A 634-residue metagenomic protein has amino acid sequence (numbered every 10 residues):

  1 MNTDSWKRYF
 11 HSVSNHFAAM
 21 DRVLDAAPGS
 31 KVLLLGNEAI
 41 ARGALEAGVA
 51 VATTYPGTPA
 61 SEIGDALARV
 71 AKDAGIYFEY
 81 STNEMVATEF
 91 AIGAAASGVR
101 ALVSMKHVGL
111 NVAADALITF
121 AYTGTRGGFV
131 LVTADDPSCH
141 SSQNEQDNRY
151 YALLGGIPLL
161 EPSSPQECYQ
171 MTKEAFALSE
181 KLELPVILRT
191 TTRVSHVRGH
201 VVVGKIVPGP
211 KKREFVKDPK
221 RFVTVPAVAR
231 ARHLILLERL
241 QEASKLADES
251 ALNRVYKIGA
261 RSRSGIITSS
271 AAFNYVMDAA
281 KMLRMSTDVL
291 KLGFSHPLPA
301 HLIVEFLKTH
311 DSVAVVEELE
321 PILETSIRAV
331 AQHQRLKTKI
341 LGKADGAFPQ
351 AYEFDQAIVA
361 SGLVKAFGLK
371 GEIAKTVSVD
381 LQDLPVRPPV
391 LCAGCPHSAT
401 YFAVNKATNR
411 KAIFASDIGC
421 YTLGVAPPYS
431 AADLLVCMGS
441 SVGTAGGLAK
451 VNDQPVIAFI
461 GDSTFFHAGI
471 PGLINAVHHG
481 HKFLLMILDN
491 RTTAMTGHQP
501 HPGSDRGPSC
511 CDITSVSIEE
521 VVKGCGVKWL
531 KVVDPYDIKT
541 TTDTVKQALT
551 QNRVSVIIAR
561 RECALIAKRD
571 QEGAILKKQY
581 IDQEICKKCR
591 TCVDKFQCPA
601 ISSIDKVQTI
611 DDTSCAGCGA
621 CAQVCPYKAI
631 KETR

Functional and structural regions predicted by a protein language model:
N2-N37, P162-L391, P396-H397, P535 (+4 more regions): Flexible, low-complexity linker and terminal segments
N2-P165, R193, A260, S286 (+1 more regions): Thiamine diphosphate
I63-A66, F90-I92, A113-L117, C139-Q146 (+14 more regions): Short acidic, glycine/serine/threonine-rich loops at helix termini
A66-D73, M277-V289, R410, E520-G526: Short helix-loop-beta junction
A74-Y80, G124-A134, V216-K217, G480-R491 (+2 more regions): A glycine-rich helix N-cap at a beta->alpha junction
G75-I76, A134-S138, G155-L160, D311 (+7 more regions): Short beta-alpha connecting loops at secondary-structure transitions that line or flank enzyme active sites
S141, V425-I558, A564-R569: Thiamine diphosphate
